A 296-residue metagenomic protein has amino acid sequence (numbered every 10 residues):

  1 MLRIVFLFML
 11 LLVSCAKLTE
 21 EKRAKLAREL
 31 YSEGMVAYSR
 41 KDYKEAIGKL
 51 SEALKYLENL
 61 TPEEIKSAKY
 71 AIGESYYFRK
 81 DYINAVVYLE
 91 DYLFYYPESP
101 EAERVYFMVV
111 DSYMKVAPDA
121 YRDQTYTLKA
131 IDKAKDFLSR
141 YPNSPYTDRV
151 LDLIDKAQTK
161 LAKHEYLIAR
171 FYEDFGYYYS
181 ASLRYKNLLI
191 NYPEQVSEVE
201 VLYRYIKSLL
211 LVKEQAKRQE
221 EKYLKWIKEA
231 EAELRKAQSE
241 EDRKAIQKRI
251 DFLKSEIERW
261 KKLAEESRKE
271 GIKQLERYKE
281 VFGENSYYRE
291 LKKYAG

Functional and structural regions predicted by a protein language model:
K22-Y76: Post-signal-peptide N-terminal segment of Sec-exported extracytoplasmic proteins
Y56-I65, L93-R104, Y121, K135-K160 (+4 more regions): Short solvent-exposed coil/turn linkers within tandem alpha-helical repeat scaffolds
